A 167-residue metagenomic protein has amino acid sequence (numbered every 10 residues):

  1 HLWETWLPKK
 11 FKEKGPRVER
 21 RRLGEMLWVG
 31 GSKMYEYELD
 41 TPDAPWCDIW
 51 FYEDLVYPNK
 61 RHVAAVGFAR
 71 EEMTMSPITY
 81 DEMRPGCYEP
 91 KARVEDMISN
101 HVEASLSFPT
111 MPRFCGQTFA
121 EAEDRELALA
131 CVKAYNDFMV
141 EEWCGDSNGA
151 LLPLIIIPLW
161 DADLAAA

Functional and structural regions predicted by a protein language model:
H1-A167: Helix-coil boundary/capping segments in enzymes
